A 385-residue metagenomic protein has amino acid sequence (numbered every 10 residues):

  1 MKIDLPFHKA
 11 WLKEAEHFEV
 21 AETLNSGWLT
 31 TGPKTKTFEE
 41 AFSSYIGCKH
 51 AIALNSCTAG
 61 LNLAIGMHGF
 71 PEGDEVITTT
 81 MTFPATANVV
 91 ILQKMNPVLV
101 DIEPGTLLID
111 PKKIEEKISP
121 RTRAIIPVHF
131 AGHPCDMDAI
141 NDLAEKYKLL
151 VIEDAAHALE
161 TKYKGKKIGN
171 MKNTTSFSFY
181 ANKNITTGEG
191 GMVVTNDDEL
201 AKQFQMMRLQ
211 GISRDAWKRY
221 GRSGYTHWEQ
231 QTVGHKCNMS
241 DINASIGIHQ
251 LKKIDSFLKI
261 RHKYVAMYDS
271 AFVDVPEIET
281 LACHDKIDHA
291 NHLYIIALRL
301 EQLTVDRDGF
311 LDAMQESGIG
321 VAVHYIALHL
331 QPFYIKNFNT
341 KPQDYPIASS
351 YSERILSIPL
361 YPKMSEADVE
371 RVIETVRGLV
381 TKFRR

Functional and structural regions predicted by a protein language model:
M1-W28, P33, E229-Q231, P359: N-terminal "arm"/small-domain region of PLP-dependent enzymes with the aminotransferase-like
V20, F42, G60, V76 (+16 more regions): Generic structural signal for small/hydrophobic residues in well-ordered secondary structure, especially within
W28-E75, V89-Q93, L99-D101, K166: Phosphate-binding glycine-rich loop
G66-A155, K162: PLP-dependent aminotransferase-like
A158, G165-K172, T226-Q231, C283 (+1 more regions): Active-site-adjacent capping/gating segments
A158-K164, M171-L293, H329-P332: Active-site region of PLP-dependent enzymes
Q210-S223, M267-F272, G309-D344, S350-L356 (+1 more regions): Conserved PLP cofactor-binding pocket of PLP-dependent enzymes
E301-G309, M364-E370: Short, conserved charged micro-motifs
